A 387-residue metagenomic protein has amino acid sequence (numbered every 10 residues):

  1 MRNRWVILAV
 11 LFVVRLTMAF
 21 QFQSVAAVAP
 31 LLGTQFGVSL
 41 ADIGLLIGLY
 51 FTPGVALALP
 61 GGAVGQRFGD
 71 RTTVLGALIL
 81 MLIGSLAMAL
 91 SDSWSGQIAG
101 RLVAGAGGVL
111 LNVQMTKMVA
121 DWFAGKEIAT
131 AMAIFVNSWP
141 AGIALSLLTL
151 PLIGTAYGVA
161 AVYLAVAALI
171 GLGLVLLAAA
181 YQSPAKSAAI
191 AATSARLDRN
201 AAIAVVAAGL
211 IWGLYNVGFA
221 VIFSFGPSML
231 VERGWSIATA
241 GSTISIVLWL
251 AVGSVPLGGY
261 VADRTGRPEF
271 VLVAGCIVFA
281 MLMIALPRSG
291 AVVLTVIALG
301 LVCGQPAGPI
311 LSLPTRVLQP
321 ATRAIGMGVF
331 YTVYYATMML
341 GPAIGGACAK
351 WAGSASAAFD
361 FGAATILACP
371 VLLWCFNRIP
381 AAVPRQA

Functional and structural regions predicted by a protein language model:
Q23, F51-L59, I143-A144, L248-P256 (+1 more regions): Residue-level signature of mid-helix packing/kink "hotspots" within the transmembrane helices of 12-pass Major
V25-A26, A204-S245, W249-V255: Extracytoplasmic gate region of multi-pass secondary transporters
A56-D92: Conserved MFS/SLC helix-loop-helix module at the cytosolic interface between two early adjacent transmembrane helices
R67-A77, D263-G275: Cytoplasmic membrane-interface "Motif A"-like loop-to-helix N-cap segments of 12-TM Major Facilitator Superfamily
G100-S138: Cytoplasmic helix-loop-helix junction between adjacent transmembrane helices in 12-TM secondary transporters
A133-Y181: Helix-loop-helix hairpin linking two adjacent transmembrane segments in secondary transporters
P268-I310: C-terminal transmembrane helical hairpin of 12-TM major facilitator-type secondary transporters
V317-S354: A late C-terminal transmembrane helix in Major Facilitator Superfamily
